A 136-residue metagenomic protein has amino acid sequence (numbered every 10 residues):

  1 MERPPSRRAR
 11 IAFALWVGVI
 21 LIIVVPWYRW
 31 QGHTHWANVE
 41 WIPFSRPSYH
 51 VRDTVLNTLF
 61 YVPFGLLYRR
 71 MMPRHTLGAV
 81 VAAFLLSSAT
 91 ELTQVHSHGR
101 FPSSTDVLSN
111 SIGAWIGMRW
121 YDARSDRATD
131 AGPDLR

Functional and structural regions predicted by a protein language model:
M1-R136: Bulky hydrophobic segments
